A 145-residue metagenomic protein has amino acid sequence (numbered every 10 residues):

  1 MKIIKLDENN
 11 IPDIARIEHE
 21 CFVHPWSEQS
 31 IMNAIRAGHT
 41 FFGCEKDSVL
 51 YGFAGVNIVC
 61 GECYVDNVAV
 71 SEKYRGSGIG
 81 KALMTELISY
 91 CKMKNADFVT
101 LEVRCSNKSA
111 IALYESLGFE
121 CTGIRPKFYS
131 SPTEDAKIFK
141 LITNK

Functional and structural regions predicted by a protein language model:
K2-K73, M84-E86, Y90, K94 (+1 more regions): Acetyl-CoA-dependent GNAT
V65, V99-V103: Conserved hydrophobic beta-strand within the GNAT/NAT acetyltransferase core sheet that lines the active-site cleft
S71-S77, C105-S106: Active-site acidic-Proline motif in GNAT/NAT acetyltransferases
M84, N107-A110, K127-P132: Short glycine/proline-centered loop/turn elements that form peptide/ligand docking sites
E102, E115, E120-D135: Conserved catalytic-core motifs of GNAT/GCN5-like acyltransferases
D135-K145: Terminal substrate-recognition subdomain of acyl/acetyltransferases
